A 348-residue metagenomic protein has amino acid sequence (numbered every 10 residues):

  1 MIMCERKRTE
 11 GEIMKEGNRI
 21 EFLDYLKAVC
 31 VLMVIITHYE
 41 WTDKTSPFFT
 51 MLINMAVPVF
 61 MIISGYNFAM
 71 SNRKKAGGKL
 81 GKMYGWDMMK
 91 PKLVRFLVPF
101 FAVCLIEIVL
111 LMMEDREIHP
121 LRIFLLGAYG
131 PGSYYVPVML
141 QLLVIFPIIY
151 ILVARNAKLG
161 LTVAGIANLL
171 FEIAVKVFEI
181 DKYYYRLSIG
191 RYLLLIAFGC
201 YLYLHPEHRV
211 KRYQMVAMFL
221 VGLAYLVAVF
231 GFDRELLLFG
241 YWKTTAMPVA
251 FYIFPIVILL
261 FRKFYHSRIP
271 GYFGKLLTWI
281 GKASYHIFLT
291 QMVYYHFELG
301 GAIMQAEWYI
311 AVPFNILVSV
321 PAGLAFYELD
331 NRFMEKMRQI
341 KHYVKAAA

Functional and structural regions predicted by a protein language model:
M1-L170, R212, G271, T278-A283 (+1 more regions): Membrane-cytosol interface segments of multi-pass membrane proteins, especially ER/Golgi lipid-handling enzymes
L32-Y39, L105, V109, A164-V177 (+2 more regions): Aromatic-anchored segments of alpha-helical transmembrane domains
T45-V57, I123-V138, K176-L195, A228-V257 (+2 more regions): Interfacial loop-to-helix transition and helix-capping segments at the boundaries of transmembrane helices
F68-M83, Y184-R186, T245-Y252, F261-R262: Cytoplasmic juxtamembrane interface segments
G160-P206: Loop-centered beta-sheet repeat module
L193, R209-H286, M292-F314: Alpha-helical transmembrane segments and terminal signal-anchor/GPI-anchor hydrophobic tails, characterized by long
